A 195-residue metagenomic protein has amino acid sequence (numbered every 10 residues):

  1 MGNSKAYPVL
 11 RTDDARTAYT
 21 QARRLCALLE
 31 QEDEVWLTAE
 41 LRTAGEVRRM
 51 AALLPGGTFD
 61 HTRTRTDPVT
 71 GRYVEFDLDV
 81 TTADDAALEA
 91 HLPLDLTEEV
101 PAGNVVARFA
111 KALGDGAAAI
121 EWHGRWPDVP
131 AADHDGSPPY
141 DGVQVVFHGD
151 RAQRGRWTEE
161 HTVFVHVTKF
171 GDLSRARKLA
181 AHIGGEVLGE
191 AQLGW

Functional and structural regions predicted by a protein language model:
M1-W195: Structured alpha/beta or helical-core interaction and ligand-binding surfaces enriched in interleaved
